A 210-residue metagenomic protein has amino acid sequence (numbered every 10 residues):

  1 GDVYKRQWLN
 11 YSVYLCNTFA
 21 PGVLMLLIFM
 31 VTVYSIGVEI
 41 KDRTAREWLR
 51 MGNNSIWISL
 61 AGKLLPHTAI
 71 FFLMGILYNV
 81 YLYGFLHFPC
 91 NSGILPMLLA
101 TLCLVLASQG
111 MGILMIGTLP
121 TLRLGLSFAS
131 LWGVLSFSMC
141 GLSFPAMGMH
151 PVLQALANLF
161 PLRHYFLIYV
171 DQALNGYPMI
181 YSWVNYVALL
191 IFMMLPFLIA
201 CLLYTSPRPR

Functional and structural regions predicted by a protein language model:
G1-S35: Transport-system extracytoplasmic interface segments
G1-Y4, Y204-P209: Conserved small/polar residues in nucleotide/adenosyl-binding loops
L9-C16, A20, E39-L49, F71-N79 (+1 more regions): Hydrophobic alpha-helical transmembrane segments
V13, G52-N53, W57-L65, L95 (+1 more regions): Alpha-helical membrane-protein architecture signal
T18-G22, Y34, P66-I70, L99-L104: Alpha-helical transmembrane segments of multi-pass integral membrane proteins
F29-I56: Juxtamembrane interface at the cytosolic side of transmembrane helices
S55-Y81, L190: Selective transmembrane-helix segments that form parts of the transport pathway or gating/packing helices in multipass
A69, V80-Y81, P89-S206: Membrane-spanning alpha-helical segments of multipass transporters and channels
